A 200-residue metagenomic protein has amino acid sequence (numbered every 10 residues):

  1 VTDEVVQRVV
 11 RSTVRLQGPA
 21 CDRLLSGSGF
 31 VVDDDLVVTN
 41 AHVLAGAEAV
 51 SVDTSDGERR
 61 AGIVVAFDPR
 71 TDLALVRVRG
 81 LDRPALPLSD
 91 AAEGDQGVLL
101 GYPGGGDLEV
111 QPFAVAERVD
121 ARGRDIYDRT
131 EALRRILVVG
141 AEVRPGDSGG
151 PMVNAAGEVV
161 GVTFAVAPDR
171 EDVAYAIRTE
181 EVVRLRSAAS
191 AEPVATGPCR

Functional and structural regions predicted by a protein language model:
V1-E4, S26-G27, L86, V138 (+1 more regions): A structural connector/turn signal
V1-L25, R200: Protease-domain processing segments flanking chymotrypsin-fold serine proteases, especially trypsin-like
V5-V6, V65-A66, S89, D128-R129: Short secondary-structure boundary/capping segments
V9-R15, A74-A85, E109-C199: Active-site region of chymotrypsin-like
G18-A20, D33, N154: Short acidic/glycine-rich beta-turn/loop cap or linker motifs at sensory/regulatory domain boundaries that couple input
P19-A20, V64-A66, G140-V143: Short Gly/Pro-enriched turn/cap motifs at secondary-structure boundaries
D22-S26, D33-E109, E192-P198: Conserved active-site neighborhood of the chymotrypsin/trypsin-like protease fold
S28-F30, P151-M152: Short beta-strand scaffold segments in enzyme catalytic cores
